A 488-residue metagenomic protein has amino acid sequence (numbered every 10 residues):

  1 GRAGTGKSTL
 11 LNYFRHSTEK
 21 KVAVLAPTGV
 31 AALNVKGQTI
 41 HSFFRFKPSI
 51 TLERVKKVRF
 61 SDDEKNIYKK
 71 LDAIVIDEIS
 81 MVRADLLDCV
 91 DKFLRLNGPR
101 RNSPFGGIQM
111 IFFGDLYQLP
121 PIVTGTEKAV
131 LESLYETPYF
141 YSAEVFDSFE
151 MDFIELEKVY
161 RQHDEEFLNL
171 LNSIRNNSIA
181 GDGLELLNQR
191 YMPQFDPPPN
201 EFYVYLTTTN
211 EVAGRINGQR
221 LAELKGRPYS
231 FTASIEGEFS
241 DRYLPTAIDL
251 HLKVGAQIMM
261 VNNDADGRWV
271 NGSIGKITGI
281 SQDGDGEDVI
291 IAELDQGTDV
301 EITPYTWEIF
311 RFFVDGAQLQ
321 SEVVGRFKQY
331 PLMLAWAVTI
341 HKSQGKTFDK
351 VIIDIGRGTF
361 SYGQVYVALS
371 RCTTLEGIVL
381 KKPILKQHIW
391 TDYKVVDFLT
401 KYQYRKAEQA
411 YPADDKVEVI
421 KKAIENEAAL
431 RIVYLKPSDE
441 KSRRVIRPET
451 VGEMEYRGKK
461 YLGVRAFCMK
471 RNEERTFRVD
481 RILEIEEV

Functional and structural regions predicted by a protein language model:
G1-D415: Conserved ATP-binding/catalytic motifs of P-loop helicase motor domains
D414-V488: Core beta-strand-centered patch of the WYL/Sm-like small regulatory domain
